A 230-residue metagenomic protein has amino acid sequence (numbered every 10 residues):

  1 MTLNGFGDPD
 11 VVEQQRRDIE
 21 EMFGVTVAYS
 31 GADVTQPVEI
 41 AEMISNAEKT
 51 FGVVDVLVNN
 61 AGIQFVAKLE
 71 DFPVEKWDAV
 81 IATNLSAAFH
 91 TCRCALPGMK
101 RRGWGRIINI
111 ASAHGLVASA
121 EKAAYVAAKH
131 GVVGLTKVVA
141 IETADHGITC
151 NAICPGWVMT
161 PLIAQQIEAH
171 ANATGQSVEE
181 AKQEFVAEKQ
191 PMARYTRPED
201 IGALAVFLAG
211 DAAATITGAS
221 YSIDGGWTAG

Functional and structural regions predicted by a protein language model:
M1-Q14: Conserved glycine-rich Rossmann-like NAD(P)H-binding loop of the short-chain dehydrogenase/reductase
P9-D10, G31-M43, V74: The beta1-alpha1 cofactor-binding region of Rossmann-like NAD(H)/NADP(H)-dependent oxidoreductases
K68-L69, K76-I81, I107, V186: Substrate-binding pocket helix/loop in short-chain dehydrogenase/reductase
L69-E70, V117-A124, D145-H146, A193 (+1 more regions): Active-site loop immediately N-terminal to the catalytic Tyr-X3-Lys motif of short-chain dehydrogenase/reductase
F89, L96, W104, T149 (+2 more regions): C-terminal substrate-recognition "lid" of short-chain dehydrogenase/reductases
C92, A128, T136: Active-site helix of classical SDR
S112: Residue(s) in the substrate-gating loop at a strand-loop-helix junction that position the organic substrate next
